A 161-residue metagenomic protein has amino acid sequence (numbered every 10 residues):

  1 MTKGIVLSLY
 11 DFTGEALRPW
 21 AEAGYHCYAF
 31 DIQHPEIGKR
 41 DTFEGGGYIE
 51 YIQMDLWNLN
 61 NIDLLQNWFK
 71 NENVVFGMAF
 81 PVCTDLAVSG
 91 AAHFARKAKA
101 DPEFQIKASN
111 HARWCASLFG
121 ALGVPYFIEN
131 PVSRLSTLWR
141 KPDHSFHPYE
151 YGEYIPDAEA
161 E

Functional and structural regions predicted by a protein language model:
M1-E161: Conserved active-site and SAM-binding loop architecture of S-adenosyl-L-methionine-dependent nucleic-acid
